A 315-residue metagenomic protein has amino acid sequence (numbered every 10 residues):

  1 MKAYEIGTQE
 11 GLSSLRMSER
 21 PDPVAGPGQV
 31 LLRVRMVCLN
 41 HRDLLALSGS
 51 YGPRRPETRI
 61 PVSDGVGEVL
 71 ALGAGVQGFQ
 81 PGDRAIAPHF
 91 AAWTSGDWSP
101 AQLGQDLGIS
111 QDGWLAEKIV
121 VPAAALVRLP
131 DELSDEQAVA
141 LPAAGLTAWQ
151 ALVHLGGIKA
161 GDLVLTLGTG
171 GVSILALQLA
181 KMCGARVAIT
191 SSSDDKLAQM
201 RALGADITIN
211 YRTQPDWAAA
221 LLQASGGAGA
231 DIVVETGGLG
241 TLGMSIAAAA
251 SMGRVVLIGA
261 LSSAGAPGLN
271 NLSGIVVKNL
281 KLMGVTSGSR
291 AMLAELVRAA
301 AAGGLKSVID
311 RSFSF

Functional and structural regions predicted by a protein language model:
P21-V37, S50-T94, S110, P130-E132: Glycine-rich beta-strand-centered segment in the early N-terminal region that forms part of a ligand/cofactor-binding
C38, G73, F90, T213 (+2 more regions): Short glycine-/small-residue-rich Rossmann-like dinucleotide-binding loops
D83-R84, K118, L163, M182 (+2 more regions): Residue-level marker of beta-strand positions
H89-L167: NAD(P)H dinucleotide-binding glycine-rich loop of Rossmann-like/cofactor-binding domains, especially the beta1-alpha1
L103-G104, R201, T236-V308: Glycine-rich phosphate-binding loop and adjacent beta-alpha segment of Rossmann(oid) nucleotide-cofactor-binding
L163-T169, K181-M244: Adenosine-nucleotide cofactor-binding segment
S173-I174: N-terminal Rossmann-fold NAD(P) dinucleotide-binding loop
